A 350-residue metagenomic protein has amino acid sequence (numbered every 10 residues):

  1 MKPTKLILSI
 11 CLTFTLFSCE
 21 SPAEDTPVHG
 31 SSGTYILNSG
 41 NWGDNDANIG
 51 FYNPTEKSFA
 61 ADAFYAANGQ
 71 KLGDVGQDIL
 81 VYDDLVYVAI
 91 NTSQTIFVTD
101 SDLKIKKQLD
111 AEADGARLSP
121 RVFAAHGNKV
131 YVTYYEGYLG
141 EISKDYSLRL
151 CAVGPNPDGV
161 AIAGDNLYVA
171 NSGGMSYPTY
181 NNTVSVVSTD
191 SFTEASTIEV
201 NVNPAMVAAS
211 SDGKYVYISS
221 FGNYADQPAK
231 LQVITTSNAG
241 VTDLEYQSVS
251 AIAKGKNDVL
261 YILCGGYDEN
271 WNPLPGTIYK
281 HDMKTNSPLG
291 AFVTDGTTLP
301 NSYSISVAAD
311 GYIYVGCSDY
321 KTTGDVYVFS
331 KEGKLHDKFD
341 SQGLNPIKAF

Functional and structural regions predicted by a protein language model:
M1-I7: Bacterial N-terminal signal peptides that target proteins for export
K5, E20-F350: Predominantly soluble domains enriched in secretory-pathway, periplasmic, or organellar proteins
I10-T13: Short, linear, compositionally biased motifs with a strong N-terminal bias
T15-S18: C-terminal motif of bacterial Sec signal peptides marking the signal peptidase cleavage site
